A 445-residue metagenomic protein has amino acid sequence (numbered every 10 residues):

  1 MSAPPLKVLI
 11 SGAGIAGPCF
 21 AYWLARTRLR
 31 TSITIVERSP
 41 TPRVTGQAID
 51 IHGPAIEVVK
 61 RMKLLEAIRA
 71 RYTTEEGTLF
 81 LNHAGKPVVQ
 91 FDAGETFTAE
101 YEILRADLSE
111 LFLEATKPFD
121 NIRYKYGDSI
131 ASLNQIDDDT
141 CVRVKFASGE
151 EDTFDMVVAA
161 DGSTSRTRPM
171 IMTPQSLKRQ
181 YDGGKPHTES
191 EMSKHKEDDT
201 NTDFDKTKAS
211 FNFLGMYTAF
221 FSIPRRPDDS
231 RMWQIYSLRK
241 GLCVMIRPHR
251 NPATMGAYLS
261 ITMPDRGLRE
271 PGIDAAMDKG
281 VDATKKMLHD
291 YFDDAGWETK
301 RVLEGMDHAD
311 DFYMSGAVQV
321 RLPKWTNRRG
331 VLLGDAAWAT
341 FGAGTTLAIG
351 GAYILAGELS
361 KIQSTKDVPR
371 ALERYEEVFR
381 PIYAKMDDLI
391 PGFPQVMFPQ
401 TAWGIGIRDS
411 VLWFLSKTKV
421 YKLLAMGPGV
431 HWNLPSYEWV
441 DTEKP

Functional and structural regions predicted by a protein language model:
S2-V8, A25-T27, H52-F220, L268-E270 (+3 more regions): Conserved N-terminal helical subregion
A3-L6, P87, G357-P445: C-terminal helical "tail/cap" subdomain of flavin- and related membrane-associated enzymes
K7, S32, T254: Residues at the starts of beta-strands that form the adenosine-phosphate
I10-R28, S32, V36-S39, V158-A159 (+2 more regions): Conserved mid-domain beta->alpha element of the FAD-binding
P40-V58: Conserved N-terminal glycine-rich FAD pyrophosphate-binding loop of Rossmann-like flavoproteins
R71, R123, D293-D310, T365-E373: Acidic/histidine metal-binding catalytic segments
D199, F204-K208, L214-P248: Flavin-dependent oxidoreductases
R225, R239-L242, H249-N251, I261-G344: FAD/FMN-dependent oxidoreductases across multiple families
